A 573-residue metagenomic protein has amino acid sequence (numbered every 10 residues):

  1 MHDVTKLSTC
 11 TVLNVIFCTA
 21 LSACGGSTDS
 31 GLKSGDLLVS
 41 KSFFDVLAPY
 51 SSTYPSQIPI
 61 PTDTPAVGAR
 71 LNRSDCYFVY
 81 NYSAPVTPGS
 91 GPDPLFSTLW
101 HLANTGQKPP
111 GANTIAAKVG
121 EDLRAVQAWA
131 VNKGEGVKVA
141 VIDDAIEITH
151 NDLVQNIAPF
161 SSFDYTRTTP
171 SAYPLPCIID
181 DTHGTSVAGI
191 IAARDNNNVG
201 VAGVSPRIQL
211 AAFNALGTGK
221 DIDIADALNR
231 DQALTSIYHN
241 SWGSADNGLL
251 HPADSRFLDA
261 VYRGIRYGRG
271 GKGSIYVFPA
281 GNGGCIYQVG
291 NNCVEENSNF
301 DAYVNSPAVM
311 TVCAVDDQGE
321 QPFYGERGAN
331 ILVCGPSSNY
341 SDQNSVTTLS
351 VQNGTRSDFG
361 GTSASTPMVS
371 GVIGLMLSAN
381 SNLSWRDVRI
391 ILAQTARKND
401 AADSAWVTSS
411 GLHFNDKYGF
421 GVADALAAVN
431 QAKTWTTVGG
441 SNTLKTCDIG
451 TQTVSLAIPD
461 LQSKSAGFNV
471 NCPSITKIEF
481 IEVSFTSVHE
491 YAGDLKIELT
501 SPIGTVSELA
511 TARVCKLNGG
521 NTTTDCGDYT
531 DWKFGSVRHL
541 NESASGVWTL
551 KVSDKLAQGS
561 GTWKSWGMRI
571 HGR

Functional and structural regions predicted by a protein language model:
A20-A23: C-terminal motif of bacterial Sec signal peptides marking the signal peptidase cleavage site
G25-T28: Bacterial signal peptide processing site
K33-G136, N151-D152: Protease zymogen maturation seam
A117, V126, V137, D144-A145 (+4 more regions): Subtilisin-like peptidase catalytic core
D143, D301-S378, N382: Extracellular S/T/G-rich loop segment that most often corresponds to the catalytic His/Ser-adjacent loop
T169-I179, V351-A364, L412: Short pre-catalytic strand/loop immediately N-terminal to key active-site residues, enriched for Gly-Thr
T235-N240, G273, A308-T311, F323 (+1 more regions): C-terminal subdomain of the subtilisin-like protease fold in secreted/lumenal serine endopeptidases
A432-R573: Loop and turn regions of beta-sandwich accessory domains that flank beta-strands and are enriched in small/polar
